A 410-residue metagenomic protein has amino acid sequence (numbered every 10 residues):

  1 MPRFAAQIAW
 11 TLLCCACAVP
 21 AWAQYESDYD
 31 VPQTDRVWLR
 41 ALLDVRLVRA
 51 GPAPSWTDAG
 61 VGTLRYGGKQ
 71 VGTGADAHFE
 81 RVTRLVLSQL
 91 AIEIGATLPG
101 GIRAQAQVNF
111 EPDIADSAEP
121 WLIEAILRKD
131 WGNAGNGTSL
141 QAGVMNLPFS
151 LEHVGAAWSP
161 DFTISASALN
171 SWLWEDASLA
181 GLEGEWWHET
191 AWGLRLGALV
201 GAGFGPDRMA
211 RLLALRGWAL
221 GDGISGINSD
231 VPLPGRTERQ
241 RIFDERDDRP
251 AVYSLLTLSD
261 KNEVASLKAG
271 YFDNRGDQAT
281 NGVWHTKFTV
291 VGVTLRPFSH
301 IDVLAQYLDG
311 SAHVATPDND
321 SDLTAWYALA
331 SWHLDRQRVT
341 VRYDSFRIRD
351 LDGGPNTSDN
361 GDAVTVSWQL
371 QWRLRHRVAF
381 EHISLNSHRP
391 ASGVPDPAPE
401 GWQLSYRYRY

Functional and structural regions predicted by a protein language model:
M1-A9: Bacterial N-terminal signal peptides that target proteins for export
I8-L13, A21-G68, G72-A75, Y410: N-terminal periplasmic/intermembrane-space "pro-region" immediately following the signal or transit peptide
E26, A115, E119, D130-L140 (+2 more regions): Signature for the C-terminal beta-barrel architecture of outer-membrane proteins
E26-D28, P32, H78-F79, A125-I126 (+2 more regions): Outer-membrane beta-barrel pore domains
D28-A50, A75-A214, T257-E263, L329-W332 (+3 more regions): Outer membrane beta-barrel
P52-E80, L212-R241, A279-N281, H313-P317 (+2 more regions): Solvent-exposed loop segments that connect transmembrane elements
G67-T73, G101-V108, W158-A166, D230-T237 (+5 more regions): Flexible, solvent-exposed coil segments and beta strand-coil junctions, predominantly the extracellular/periplasmic
V86-Q89, Q107, P120-E124, V144 (+6 more regions): Transmembrane beta-barrel architecture of outer-membrane proteins
